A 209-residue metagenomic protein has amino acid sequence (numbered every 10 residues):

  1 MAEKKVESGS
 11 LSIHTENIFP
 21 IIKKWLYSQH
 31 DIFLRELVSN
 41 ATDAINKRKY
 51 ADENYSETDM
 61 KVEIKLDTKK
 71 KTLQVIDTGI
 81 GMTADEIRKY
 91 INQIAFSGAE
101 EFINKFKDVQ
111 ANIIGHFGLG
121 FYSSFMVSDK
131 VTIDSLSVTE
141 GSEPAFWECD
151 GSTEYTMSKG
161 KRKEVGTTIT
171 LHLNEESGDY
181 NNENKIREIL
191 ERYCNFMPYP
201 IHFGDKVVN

Functional and structural regions predicted by a protein language model:
M1-E175, D179-Y180, E188: GHKL (Bergerat-fold) ATPase N-terminal catalytic module, capturing the glycine-rich phosphate-binding loop and acidic
E7, Y155, N184, P198-N209: GHKL/Histidine-kinase-like ATPase module
D31-I32, E100, F196-Y199, F203: Intrinsically disordered or highly flexible coil/loop and linker segments, enriched in small and charged/polar residues
F117, Y193-N195, V207-V208: ATP-binding glycine-rich phosphate-binding loop
E183-F196: Hydrophobic/aromatic-rich, well-ordered segments within soluble, folded domains that form packed cores
